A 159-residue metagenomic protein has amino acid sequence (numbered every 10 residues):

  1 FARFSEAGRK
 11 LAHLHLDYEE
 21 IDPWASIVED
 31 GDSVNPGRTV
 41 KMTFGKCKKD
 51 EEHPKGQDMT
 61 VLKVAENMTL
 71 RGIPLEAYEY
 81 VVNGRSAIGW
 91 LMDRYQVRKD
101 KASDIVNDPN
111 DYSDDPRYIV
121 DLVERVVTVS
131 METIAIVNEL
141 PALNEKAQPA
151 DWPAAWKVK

Functional and structural regions predicted by a protein language model:
F1-K159: Sequence-level detector for compositionally biased, low-complexity segments
